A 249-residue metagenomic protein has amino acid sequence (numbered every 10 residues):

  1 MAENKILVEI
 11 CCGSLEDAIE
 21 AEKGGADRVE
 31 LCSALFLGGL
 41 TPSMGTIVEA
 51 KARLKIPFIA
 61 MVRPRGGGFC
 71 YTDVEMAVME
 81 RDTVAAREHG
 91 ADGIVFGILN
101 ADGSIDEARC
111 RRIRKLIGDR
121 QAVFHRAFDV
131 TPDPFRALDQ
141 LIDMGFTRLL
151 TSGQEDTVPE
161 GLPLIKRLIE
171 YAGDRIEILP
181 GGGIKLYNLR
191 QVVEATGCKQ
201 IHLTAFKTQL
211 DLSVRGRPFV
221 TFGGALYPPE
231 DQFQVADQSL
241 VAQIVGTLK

Functional and structural regions predicted by a protein language model:
M1-C11, K51-A52, R217-V220: N-terminal amphipathic alpha-helix/helix-capping segment at the start of soluble metabolic enzymes
A2-V29, A34-T41: N-terminal pre-domain/capping segments
I6-I10, V29-L31, F58-V62, I94-F96 (+4 more regions): Hydrophobic faces of well-ordered beta-strands that scaffold small-molecule active sites in alpha/beta enzyme cores
G13-K23, C70-D82, D129-M144, L168-E170 (+3 more regions): Catalytic cores of alpha/beta
E16, L35-I56, V74-A77, I98-G118 (+5 more regions): Active-site-adjacent beta->alpha loops and helix N-cap segments on the catalytic face of soluble alpha/beta enzymes
G24-V29, L54-P57, G90-G93, L116-R120 (+3 more regions): Glycine-enriched alpha-helix->loop->beta-strand junction motifs that scaffold or abut catalytic
G66-Y71, Y227: A short acidic, helix-capping loop that chelates divalent metal ions and anchors anionic groups
G173-K249: C-terminal alpha-helical cap/extension of soluble enzyme domains
